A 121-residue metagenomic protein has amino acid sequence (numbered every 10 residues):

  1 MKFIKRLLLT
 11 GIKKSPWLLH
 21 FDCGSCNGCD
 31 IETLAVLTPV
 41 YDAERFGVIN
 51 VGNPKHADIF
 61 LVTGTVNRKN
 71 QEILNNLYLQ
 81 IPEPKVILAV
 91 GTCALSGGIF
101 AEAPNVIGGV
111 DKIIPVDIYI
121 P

Functional and structural regions predicted by a protein language model:
M1-P121: Iron-sulfur-associated redox domains of electron-transfer enzymes in respiratory and anaerobic energy metabolism
